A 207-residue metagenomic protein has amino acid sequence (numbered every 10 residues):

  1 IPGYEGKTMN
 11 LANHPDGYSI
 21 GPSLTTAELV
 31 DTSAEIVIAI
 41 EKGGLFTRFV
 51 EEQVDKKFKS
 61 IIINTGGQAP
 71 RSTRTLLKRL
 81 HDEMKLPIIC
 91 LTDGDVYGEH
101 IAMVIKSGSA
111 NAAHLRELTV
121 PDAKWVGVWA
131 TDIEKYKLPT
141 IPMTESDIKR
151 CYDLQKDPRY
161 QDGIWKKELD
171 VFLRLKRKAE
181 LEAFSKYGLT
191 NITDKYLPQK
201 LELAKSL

Functional and structural regions predicted by a protein language model:
I1-P87, V96-L207: Nucleic-acid enzyme cleavage-core boundary/entry regions
D93: Glycine-rich phosphate-binding loop
